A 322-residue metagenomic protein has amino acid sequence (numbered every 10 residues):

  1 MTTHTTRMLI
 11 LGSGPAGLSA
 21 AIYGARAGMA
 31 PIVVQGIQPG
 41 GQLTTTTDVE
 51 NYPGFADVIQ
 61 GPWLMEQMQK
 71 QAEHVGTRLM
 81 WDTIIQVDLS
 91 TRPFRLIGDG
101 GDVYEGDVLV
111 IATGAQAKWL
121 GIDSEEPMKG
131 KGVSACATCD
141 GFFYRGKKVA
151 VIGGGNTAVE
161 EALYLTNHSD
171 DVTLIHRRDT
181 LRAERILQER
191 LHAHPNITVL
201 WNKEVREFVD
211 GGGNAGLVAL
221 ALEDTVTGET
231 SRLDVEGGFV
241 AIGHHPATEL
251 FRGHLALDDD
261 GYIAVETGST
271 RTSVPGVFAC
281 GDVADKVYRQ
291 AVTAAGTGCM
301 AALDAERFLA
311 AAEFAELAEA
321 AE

Functional and structural regions predicted by a protein language model:
T2, T6-V75, K147, V159-R185 (+3 more regions): Beta1-alpha1 glycine-rich phosphate/pyrophosphate-binding loop at the start of Rossmann-like nucleotide-binding domains
T5-R7, W81-D82, R145-K147, N202 (+1 more regions): Phosphate-coordination loops involved in phosphoryl transfer and adenosine-cofactor binding
G14-P15, Q38, A115-A117, N156-T157 (+1 more regions): Residue-level detector of alpha-helix initiation sites
A21-I22, T45, G121-S124, A162-Y164 (+3 more regions): Short amphipathic alpha-helical segments
A72-T91, R95-G98, V103-Y104, T166-T267 (+1 more regions): A Rossmann-like FAD-binding core segment of flavoenzymes
L79-R145: Glycine/small-residue-rich loop that forms an oxyanion/phosphate-binding "nest" at active or ligand-binding sites
Q116, G121, E126-F143, I242-R289 (+2 more regions): FAD-site-proximal beta/loop scaffold in flavoenzymes
